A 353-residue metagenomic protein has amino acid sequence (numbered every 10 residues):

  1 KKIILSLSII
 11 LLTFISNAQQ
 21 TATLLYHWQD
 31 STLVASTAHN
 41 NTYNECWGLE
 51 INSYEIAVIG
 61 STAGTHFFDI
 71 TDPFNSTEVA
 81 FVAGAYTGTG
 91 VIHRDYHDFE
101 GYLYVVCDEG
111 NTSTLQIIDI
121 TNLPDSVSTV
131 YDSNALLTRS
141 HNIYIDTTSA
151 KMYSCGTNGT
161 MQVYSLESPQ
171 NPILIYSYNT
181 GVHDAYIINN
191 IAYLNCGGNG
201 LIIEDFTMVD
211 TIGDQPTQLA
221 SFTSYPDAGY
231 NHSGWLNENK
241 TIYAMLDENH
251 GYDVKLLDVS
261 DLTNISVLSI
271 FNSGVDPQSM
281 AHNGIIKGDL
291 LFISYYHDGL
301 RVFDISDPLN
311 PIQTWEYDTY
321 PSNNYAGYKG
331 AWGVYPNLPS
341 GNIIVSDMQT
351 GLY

Functional and structural regions predicted by a protein language model:
K1-T21: Bacterial Sec-dependent N-terminal signal peptides
A18-Y353: Feature marking well-ordered beta-strand scaffolds used for ligand recognition
